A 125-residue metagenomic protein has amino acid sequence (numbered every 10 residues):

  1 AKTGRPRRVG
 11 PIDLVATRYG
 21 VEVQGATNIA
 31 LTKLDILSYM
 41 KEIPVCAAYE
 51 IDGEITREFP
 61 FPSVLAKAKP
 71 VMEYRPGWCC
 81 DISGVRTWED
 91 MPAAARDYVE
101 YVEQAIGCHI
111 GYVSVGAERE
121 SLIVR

Functional and structural regions predicted by a protein language model:
A1-R125: Non-transmembrane, aqueous-exposed alpha-helical and coiled segments at domain scale
